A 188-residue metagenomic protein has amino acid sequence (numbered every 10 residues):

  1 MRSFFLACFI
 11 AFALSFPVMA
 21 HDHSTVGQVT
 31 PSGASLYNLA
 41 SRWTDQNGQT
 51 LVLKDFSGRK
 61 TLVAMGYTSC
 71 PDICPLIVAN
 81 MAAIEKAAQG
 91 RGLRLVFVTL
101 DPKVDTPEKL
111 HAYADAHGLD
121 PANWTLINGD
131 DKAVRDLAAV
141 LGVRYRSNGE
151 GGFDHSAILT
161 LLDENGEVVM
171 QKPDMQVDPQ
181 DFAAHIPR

Functional and structural regions predicted by a protein language model:
M1-T44, R188: N-terminal targeting signals for export/organelle localization
N38-L39, T61, S156-I158: Short loop/turn microsegments at loop-to-beta-strand junctions
S41-T61, E85: A short beta-strand-turn-helix
L53-M81: Short active-site neighborhood of thiol/selenol oxidoreductases, capturing the structured segment around
A64, L95-T99, I158-T160, Q171: Soluble periplasmic/extracytoplasmic beta-strand elements of cell-envelope proteins
L76-L137: Structural microenvironment flanking redox-active thiols in thiol-disulfide oxidoreductases
N123-W124, R135, L141-N148, D154-L159: Structural micro-motif
N148-R188: Thiol-/selenol-based redox modules, centered on thioredoxin-like and closely related oxidoreductase domains
